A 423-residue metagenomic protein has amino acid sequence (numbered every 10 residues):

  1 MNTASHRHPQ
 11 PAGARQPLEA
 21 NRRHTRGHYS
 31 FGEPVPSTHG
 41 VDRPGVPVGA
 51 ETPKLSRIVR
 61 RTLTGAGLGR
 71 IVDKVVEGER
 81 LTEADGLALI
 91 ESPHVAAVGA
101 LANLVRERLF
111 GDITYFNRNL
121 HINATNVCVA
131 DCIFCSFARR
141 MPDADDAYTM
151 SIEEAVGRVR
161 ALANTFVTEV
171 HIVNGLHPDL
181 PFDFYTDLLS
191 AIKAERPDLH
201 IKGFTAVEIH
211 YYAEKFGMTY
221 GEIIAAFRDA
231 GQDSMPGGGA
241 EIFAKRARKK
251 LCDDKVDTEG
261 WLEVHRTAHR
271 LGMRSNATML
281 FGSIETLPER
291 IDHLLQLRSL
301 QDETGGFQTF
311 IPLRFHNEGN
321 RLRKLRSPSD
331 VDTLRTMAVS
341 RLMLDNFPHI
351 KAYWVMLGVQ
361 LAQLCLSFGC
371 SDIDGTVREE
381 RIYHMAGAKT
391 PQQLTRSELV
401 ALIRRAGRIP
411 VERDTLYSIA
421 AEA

Functional and structural regions predicted by a protein language model:
M1-A96, A163, L295, Q301-A423: Auxiliary Fe-S-binding modules of radical SAM enzymes
G78, A102, C132, I172 (+5 more regions): Conserved, mostly hydrophobic/aromatic
G86, R118-H121, R139, D143 (+4 more regions): Glycine-rich, proline-tolerant flexible connector loops at the mouths of alpha/beta enzymes
A97-M141, A147-V173, M235: N-terminal pre-triad scaffold of radical SAM enzymes
T114, C128-V129, I133-R139, A144 (+3 more regions): Mobile, glycine- and charge-enriched loop segments and immediately flanking short secondary-structure elements within
D145-T149, K249-K255, K324-S327, A388-T390: Short glycine-enriched, charge-decorated loop/helix-capping segments at active-site entrances that position
F166-H265, R270-A277, S283-I284, G305 (+1 more regions): Conserved SAM/AdoMet-binding glycine-rich loop
F184-A194, M218-A230, T286-E303, D330 (+2 more regions): Short, electropositive alpha-helical surface patch
